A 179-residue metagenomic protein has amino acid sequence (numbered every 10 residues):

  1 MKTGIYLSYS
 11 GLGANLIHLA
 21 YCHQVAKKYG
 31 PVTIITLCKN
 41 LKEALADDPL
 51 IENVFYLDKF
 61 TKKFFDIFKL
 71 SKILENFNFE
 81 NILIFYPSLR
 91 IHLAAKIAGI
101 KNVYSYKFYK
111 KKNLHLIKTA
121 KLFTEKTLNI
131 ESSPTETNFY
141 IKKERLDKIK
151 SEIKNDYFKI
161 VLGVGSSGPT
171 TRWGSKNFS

Functional and structural regions predicted by a protein language model:
M1-S179: Catalytic machinery of carbohydrate-active enzymes, primarily nucleotide-sugar-dependent glycosyltransferases
